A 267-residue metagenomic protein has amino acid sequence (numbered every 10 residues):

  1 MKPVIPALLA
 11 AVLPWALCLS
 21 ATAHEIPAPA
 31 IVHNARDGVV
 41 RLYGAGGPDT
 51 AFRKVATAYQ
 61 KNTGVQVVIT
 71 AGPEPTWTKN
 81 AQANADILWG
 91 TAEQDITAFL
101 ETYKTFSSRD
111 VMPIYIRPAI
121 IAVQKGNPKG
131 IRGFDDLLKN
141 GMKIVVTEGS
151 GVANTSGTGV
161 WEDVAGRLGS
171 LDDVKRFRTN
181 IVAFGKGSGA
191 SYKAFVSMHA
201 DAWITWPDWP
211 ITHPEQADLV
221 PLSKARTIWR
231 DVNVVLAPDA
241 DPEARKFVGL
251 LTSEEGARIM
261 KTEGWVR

Functional and structural regions predicted by a protein language model:
A7-C18: Bacterial N-terminal signal peptides
H24-V146: N-terminal segment of the mature folded domain
A56-K61, F134-G185: Ligand-binding cleft/hinge of the Venus flytrap
T70-K79, D172-K193: Short helix-initiation/N-cap motifs at beta->coil->alpha
E93-T102, K193-L222: A ligand-binding cleft/hinge motif common to bilobed small-molecule-binding domains
I116-P118, P214-V248, R267: Periplasmic-binding protein-like
K125-R132, G151-A153, D239-R245: Short helix-loop capping/hinge motifs at secondary-structure junctions, enriched in acidic/polar residues
T147-G149, L251-R267: Periplasmic-binding protein-like
